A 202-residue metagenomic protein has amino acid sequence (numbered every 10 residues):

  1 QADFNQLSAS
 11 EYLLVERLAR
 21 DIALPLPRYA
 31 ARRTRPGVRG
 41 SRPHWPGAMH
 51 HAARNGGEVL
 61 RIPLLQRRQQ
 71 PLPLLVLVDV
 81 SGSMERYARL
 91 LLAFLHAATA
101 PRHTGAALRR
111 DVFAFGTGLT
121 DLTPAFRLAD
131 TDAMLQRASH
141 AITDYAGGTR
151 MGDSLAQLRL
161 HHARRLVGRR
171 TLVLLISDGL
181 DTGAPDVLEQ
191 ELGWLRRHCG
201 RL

Functional and structural regions predicted by a protein language model:
Q1-P71: Acidic/polar low-complexity segments with low predicted structural confidence
M49, L64-F94: MIDAS-like acidic motif and immediate structural context at the N-terminus of von Willebrand factor A/I domains
M49, L77-S81, R170-G183: DG-centered beta-turn motif at the end of beta-strands
L91-H103, V112-F113: An active-site-proximal "capping" alpha-helix that borders the catalytic cofactor pocket
A114-A138: Short beta-strand-loop
D132-T171: Von Willebrand factor
D186-E191: Charged helix-capping and loop-helix junction motifs
L192-L202: Von Willebrand factor type A / integrin I
